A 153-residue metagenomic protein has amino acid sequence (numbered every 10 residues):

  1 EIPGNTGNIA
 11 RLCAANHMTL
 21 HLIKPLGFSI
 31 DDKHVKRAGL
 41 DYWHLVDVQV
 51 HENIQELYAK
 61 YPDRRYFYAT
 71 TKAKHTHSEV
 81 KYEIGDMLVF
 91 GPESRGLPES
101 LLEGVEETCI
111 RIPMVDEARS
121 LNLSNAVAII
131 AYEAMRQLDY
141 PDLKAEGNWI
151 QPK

Functional and structural regions predicted by a protein language model:
E1-K153: Post-transcriptional modification and biogenesis factors for structured RNAs of the translation apparatus
